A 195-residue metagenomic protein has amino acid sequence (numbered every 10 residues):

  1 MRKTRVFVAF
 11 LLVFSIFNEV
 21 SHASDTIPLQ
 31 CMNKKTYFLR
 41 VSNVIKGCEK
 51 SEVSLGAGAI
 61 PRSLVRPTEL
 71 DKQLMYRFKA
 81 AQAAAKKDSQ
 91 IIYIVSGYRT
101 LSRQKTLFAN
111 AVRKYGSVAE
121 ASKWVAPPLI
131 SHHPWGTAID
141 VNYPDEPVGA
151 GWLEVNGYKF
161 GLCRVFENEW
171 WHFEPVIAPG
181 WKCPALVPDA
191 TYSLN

Functional and structural regions predicted by a protein language model:
M1-F7: Bacterial N-terminal signal peptides that target proteins for export
F7-V8, H22: Intrinsically disordered and other compositionally biased segments
V8-S15: Bacterial N-terminal signal peptides
N18-G97, L101-N195: Extracytoplasmic cell-surface/polysaccharide-interacting catalytic and binding patches
